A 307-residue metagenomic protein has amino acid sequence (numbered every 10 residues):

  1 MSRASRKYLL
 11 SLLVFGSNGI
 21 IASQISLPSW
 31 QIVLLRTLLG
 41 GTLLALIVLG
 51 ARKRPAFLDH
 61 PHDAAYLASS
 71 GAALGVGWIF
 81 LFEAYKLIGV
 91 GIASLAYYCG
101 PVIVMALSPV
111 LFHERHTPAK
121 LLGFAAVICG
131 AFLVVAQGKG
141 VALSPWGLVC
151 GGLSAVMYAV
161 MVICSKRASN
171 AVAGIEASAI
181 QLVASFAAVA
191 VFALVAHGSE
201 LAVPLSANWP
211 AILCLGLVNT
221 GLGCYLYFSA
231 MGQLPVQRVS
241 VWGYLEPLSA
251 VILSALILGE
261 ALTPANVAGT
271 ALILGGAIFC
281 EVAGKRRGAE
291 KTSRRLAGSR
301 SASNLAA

Functional and structural regions predicted by a protein language model:
M1-L34, L38-T42, A72, V76 (+4 more regions): Glycine-/small-residue-enriched transmembrane alpha-helix faces in small-molecule transporters and effluxers
R3-S11, P55-L81, P145-S154, A202-L222 (+1 more regions): Loop-to-transmembrane-helix transition segments
S5, A93-C99, S165-F186, T220-L256: Helix-helix packing/entry segments at the starts of transmembrane helices
I25, I32, A84, A96 (+7 more regions): Hydrophobic/aromatic residues within transmembrane alpha-helices of multi-pass small-molecule transporters
L27-V76, I103-V104, V156-C164, A179-H197 (+4 more regions): Transmembrane alpha-helices of multi-pass small-molecule transport proteins
Q31-L34, L38-T42, F82-H113, S154 (+1 more regions): Specific alpha-helical transmembrane segments that line the substrate/conduction pathway and gating interfaces
T37, V48, A136-Q137, N208 (+1 more regions): C-terminal-most transmembrane helix of multi-pass membrane proteins
L44, V48, A68, L107 (+6 more regions): Hydrophobic transmembrane alpha-helices of multi-pass small-molecule transport proteins
